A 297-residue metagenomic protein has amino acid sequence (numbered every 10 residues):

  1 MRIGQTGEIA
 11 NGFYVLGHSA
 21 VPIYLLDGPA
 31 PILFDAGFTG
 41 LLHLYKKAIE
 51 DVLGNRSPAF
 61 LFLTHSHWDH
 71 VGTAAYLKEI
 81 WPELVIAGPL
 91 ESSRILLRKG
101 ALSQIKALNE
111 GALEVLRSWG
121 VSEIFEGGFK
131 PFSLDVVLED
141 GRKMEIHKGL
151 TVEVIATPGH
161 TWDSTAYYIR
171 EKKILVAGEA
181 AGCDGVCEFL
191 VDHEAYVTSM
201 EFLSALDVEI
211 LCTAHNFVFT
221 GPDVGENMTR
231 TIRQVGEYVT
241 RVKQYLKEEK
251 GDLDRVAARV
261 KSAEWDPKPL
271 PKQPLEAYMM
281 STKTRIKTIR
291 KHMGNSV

Functional and structural regions predicted by a protein language model:
R2-L53, A166-E179: Conserved beta-strand hairpin/beta-sheet module of binuclear metal-dependent hydrolase folds, prominently
L16-S19, V137-L138, P158-H160: A short catalytic or substrate-binding loop motif that flags glycine-/basic-rich loops and adjacent residues that bind
H18, S66, V71-T73, W162 (+1 more regions): Short N-terminal helix/helix-N-cap motif within the alpha/beta-hydrolase-1
I32-F34, F62, I86, I174-V176 (+1 more regions): Residue-level marker for buried hydrophobic side chains located in beta-strands that build the well-ordered beta-sheet
F38-G40, T151-E237: Metallo-beta-lactamase
H43, E50-K143: Active-site HxH/HxHxD metal-binding segment of metal-dependent hydrolases
I232-V239, L246-K250: Charged, amphipathic alpha-helical linkers/stalks
Q244-V297: C-terminal regulatory/interaction regions
